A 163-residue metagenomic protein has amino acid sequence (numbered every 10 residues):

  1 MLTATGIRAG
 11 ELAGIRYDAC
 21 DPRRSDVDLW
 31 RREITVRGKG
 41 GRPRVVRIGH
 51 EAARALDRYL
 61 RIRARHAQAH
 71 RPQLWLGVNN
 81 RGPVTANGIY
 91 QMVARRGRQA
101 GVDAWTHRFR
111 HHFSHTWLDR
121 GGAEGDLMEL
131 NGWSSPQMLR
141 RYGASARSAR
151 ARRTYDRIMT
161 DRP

Functional and structural regions predicted by a protein language model:
M1-G14, E33-I34, H115-T116: Short pre-functional
G14, P22, E129, R141-A144: Phosphate-coordinating loops and pocket residues in cytosolic domains that bind phosphorylated ligands
G14-A55, Q137: Conserved tyrosine-mediated DNA breakage-rejoining catalytic core shared by Y-recombinases
V46, Y90-E129, A144, S148: Short, basic (Lys/Arg/His-rich) helix/loop patches that form interaction surfaces in the mid-to-C-terminal regions
G49-D103: Active-site/catalytic core of tyrosine-dependent DNA strand-transfer enzymes
E124, N131-R157: Catalytic-site neighborhood detector that most strongly recognizes the C-terminal catalytic loop/helix of tyrosine
R157-P163: C-terminal secondary-structure termini that scaffold catalytic or DNA-interacting sites
